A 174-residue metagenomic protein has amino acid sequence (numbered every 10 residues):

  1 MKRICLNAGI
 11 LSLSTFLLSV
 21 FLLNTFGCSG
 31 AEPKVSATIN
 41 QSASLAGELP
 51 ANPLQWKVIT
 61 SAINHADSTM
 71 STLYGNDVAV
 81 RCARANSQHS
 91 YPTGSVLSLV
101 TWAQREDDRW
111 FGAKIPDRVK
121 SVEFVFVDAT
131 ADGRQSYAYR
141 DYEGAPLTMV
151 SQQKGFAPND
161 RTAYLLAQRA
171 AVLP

Functional and structural regions predicted by a protein language model:
K2-F16: Bacterial N-terminal signal peptides that target proteins for export
N24-G27: C-terminal motif of bacterial Sec signal peptides marking the signal peptidase cleavage site
S29-E32: Bacterial signal peptide processing site
V35-F156: Extracytoplasmic c-type cytochrome modules immediately beyond a signal peptide or single-pass transmembrane anchor
G94, F124, D160-P174: The canonical Cys-X-X-Cys-His
